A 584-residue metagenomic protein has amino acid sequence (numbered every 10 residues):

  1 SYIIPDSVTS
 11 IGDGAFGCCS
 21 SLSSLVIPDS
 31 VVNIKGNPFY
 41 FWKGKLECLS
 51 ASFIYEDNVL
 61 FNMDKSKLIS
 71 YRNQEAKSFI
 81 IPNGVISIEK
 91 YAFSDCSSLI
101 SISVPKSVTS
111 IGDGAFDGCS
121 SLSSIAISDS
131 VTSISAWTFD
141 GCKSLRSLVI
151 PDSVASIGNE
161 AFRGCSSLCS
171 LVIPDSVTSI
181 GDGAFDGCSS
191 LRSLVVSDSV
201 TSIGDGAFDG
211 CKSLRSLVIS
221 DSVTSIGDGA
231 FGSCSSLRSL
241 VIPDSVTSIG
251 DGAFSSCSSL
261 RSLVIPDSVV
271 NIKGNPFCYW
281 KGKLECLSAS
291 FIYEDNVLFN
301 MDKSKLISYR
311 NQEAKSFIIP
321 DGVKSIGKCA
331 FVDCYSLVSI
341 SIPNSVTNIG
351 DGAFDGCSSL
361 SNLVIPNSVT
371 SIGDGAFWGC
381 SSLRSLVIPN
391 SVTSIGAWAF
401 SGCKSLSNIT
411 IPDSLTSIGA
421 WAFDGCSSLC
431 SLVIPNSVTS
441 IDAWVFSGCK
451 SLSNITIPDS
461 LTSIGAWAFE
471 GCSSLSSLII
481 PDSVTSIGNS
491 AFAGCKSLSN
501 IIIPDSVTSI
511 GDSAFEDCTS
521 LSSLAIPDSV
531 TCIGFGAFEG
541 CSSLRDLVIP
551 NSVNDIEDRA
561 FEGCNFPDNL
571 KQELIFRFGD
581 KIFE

Functional and structural regions predicted by a protein language model:
S1-S10, S20-N33, K43-V59, Y71-S87 (+21 more regions): Structural signature of tandem-repeat unit edges
G12-G17, G36-N37, K90-A92, G112-D117 (+18 more regions): Consensus positions within tandem repeat domains that build extended binding/scaffold surfaces
N62-K65, N300-K303: Short acidic-glycine loop/turn motifs at beta-strand connectors
C278: Short, conserved loop/helix-junction motifs that constitute active-site signature segments in enzyme catalytic cores
